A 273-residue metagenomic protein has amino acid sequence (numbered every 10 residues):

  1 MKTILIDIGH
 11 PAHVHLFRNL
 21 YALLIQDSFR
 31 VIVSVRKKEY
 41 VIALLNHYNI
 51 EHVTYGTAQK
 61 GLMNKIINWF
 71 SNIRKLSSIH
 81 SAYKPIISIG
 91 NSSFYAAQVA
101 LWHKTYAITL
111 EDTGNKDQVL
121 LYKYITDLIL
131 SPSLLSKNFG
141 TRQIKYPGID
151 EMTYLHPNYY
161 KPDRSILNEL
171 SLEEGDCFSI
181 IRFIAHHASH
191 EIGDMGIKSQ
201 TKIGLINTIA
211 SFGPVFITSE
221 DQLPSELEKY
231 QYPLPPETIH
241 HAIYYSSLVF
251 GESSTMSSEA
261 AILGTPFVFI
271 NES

Functional and structural regions predicted by a protein language model:
M1-L5: Extreme N-terminal starter segment of soluble prokaryotic enzymes
D7-L16, A22-L23, K37-N46, E51-G140: Active-site and donor-binding regions of nucleotide-sugar-utilizing enzymes
N19-F29, L44, L205-F212: A short, Lys/Arg-enriched amphipathic alpha-helix followed by its capping loop at the start of a domain
V31-K37, L130, F216-S219: Short internal beta-strands
Y48-Q59, I181-F183, I203-P235: Catalytic donor nucleotide-activated moiety binding site of glycosyltransferases and closely related
N72-L76, D221-M256: Donor nucleotide-activated moiety binding/catalytic core segment of transferases that use nucleotide-activated donors
S88-V99, T109-L110, A242-S273: A donor-sugar binding/catalytic signature common to diverse glycosyltransferases and related nucleotide-sugar
L130-G196: A nucleotide-sugar donor-handling region in carbohydrate enzymes
